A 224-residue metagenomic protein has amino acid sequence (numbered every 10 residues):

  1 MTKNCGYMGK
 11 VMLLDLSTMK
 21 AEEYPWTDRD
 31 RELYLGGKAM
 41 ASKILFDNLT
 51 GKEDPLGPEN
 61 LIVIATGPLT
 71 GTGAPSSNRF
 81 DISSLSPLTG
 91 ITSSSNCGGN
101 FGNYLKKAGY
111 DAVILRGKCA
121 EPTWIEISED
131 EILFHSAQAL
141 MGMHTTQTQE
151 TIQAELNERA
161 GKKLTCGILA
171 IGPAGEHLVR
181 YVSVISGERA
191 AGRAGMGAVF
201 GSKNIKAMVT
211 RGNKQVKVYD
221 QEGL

Functional and structural regions predicted by a protein language model:
M1-N96, N100-L224: Intrinsically disordered, low-complexity segments enriched in small residues
